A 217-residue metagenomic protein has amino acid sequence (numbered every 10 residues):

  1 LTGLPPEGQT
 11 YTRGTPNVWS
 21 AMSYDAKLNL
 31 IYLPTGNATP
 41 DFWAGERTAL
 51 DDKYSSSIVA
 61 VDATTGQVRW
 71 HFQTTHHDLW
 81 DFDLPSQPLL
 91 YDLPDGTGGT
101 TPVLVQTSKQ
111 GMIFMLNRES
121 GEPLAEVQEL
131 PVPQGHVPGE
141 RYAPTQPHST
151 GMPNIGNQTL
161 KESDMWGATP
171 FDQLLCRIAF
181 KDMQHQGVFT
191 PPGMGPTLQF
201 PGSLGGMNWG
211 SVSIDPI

Functional and structural regions predicted by a protein language model:
L1-I217: Beta-sheet-rich non-transmembrane sensory/scaffold domains
